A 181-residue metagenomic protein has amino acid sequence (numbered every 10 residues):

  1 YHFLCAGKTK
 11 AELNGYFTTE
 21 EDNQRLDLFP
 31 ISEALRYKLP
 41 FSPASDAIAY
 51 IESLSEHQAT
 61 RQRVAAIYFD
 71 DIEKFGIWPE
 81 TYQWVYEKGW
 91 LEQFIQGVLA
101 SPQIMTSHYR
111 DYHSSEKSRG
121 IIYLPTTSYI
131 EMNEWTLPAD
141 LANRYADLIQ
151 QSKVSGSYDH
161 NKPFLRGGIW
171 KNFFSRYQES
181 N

Functional and structural regions predicted by a protein language model:
Y1-K10: Internal, well-ordered domain-core segments that constitute the primary functional module of diverse proteins
E12-L26, P30-A34, S45, S55-N181: Active-site and substrate-binding clefts of carbohydrate-active enzymes
L39-P43: Binuclear metal-dependent hydrolase catalytic cores centered on His/Asp/Glu-rich metal-binding motifs
